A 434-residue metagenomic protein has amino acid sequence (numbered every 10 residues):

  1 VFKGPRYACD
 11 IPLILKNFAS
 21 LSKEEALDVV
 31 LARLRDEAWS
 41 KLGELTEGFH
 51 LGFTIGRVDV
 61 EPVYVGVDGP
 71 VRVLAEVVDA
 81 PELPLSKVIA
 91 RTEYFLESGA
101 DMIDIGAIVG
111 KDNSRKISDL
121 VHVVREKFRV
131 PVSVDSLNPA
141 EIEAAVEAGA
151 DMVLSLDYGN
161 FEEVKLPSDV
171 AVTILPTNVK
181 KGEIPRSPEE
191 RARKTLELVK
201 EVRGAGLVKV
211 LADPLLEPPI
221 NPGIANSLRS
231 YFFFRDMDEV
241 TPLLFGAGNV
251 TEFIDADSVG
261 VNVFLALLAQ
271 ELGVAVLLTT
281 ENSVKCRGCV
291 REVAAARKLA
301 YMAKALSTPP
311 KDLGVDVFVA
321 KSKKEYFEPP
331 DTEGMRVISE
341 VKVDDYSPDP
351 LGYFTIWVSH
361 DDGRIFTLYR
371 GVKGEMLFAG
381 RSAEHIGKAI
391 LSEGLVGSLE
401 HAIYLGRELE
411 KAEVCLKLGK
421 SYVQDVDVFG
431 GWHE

Functional and structural regions predicted by a protein language model:
V1-K3, P176-V319: Catalytic alpha/beta core domains of metabolic enzymes, predominantly
V1-K3, V71-V77, D101-I105, V132-S136 (+5 more regions): Hydrophobic faces of well-ordered beta-strands that scaffold small-molecule active sites in alpha/beta enzyme cores
P12-S86, A90, T355-V358, Y422-E434: N-terminal amphipathic alpha-helix/helix-capping segment at the start of soluble metabolic enzymes
V29-A32, W39-P70, V78, D157-P222: Conserved anion-binding
L83-F95, I142, T195-L198, V261-L267: Short, acidic/polar
A100-K127: Glycine-rich, proline-tolerant flexible connector loops at the mouths of alpha/beta enzymes
R297-H360: Active-site loops and adjacent core secondary-structure elements that bind or stabilize anionic groups
D345-E434: Extended hydrophobic packing segments that form well-structured cores
